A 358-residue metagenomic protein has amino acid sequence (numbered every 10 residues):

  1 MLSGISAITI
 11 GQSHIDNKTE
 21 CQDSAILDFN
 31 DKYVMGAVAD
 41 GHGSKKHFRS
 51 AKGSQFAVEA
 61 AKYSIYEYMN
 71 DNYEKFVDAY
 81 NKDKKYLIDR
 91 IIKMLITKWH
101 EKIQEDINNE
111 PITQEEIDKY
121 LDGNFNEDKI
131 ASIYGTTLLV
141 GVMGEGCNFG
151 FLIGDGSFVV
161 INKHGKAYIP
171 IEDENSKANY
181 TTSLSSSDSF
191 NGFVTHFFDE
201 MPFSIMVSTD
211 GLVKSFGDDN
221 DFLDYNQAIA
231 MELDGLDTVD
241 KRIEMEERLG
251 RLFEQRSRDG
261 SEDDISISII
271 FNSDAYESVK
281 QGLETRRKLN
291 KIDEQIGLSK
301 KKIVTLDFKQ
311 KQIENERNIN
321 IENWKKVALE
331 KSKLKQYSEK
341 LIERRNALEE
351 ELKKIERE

Functional and structural regions predicted by a protein language model:
M1-Y66, G156, S185-H196, S261-S268: N-terminal entry segment of metal-dependent catalytic domains or homologous docking segments
I5-T19, T113-A131, G135, V160-E200 (+3 more regions): PP2C/PPM family metal-dependent serine/threonine protein phosphatase catalytic domain, recognizing the conserved
F29-K32, V142-G146, G154, I161-G165 (+1 more regions): Short acidic-glycine loop/turn motifs at beta-strand connectors
G36-D40, F151-I153, M206-S208: Short hydrophobic beta-strand that contains or immediately precedes a catalytic carboxylate
K46-H47, F149, V160-N162, S215-G217 (+1 more regions): Short helix/loop capping segments that flank catalytic or ligand/cofactor-binding pockets
E59-K102, D106-I107, P111, N226-L249: Helix-loop-helix
F76-V159, G192-D199, I267: Catalytic core of PPM/PP2C metal-dependent serine/threonine phosphatase domains
Y180-E358: C-terminal catalytic subdomain
